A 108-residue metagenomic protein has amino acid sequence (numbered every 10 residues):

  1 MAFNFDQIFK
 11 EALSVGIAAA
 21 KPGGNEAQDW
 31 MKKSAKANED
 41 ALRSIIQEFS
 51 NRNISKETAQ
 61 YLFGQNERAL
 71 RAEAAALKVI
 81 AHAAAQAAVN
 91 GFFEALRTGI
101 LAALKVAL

Functional and structural regions predicted by a protein language model:
M1-L108: Cationic, hydrophobic amphipathic alpha-helical membrane-interacting segments
